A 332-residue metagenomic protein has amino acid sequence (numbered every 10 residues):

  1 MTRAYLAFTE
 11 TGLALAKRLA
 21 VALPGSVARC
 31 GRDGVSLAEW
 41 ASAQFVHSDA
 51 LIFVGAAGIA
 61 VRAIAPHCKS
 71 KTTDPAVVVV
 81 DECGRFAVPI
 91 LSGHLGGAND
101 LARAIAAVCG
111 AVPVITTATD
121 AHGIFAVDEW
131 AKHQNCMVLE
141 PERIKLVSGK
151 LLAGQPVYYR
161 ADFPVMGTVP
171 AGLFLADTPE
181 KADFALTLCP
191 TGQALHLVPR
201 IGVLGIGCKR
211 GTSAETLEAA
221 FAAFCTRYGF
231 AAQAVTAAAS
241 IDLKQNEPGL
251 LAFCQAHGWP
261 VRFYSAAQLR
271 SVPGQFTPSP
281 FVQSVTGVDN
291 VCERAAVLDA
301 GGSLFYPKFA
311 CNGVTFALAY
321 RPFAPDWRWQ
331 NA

Functional and structural regions predicted by a protein language model:
M1-G31, P307, N312, A319 (+1 more regions): N-terminal basic/disordered segments at the start of proteins
A4, F8-L15, L23-A65, L251-A252 (+2 more regions): Class I S-adenosyl-L-methionine
G12-R18, G34-S36, Q44-N99, A104-Q245 (+3 more regions): Conserved mixed alpha/beta catalytic, RNA-binding, or beta-rich assembly cores of soluble enzyme, regulatory
L23, C109, A256-H257: Short, structured coil segments at secondary-structure junctions
V108, E140-V147, T286-D299: Short, basic, helix/turn surface patches
L151-Y159, A295-D326: Electropositive, surface-exposed helix/loop patches at the edges of structured domains that serve as adaptable
I241-R294, A300-L304, A310-V314: C-terminal non-catalytic interaction/assembly regions of soluble proteins
